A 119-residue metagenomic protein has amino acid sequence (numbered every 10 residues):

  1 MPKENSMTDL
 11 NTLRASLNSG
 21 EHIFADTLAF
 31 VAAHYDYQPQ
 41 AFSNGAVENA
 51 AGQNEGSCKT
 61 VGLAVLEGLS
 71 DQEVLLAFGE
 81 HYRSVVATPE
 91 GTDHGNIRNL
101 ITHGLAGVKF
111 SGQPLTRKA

Functional and structural regions predicted by a protein language model:
M1-S6: Short, Lys/Arg-enriched N-terminal segments with co-localized hydrophobic residues within the first ~10-30 amino acids
M7-T27, G45-A46, A50, L100: N-terminal, charge-rich interaction modules
S16-P39, G112-Q113: Short, charge-rich, low-complexity alpha-helical interaction segments
F30-H34, A77-H81, L100-H103: Short acidic/histidine-centered micro-motifs embedded in hydrophobic/aromatic stretches that mark compact functional
S43-A46, P114: Short coil/turn segments at secondary-structure boundaries
G45-G95: Amphipathic protein-protein interaction modules
T92-A119: Long, compositionally biased
